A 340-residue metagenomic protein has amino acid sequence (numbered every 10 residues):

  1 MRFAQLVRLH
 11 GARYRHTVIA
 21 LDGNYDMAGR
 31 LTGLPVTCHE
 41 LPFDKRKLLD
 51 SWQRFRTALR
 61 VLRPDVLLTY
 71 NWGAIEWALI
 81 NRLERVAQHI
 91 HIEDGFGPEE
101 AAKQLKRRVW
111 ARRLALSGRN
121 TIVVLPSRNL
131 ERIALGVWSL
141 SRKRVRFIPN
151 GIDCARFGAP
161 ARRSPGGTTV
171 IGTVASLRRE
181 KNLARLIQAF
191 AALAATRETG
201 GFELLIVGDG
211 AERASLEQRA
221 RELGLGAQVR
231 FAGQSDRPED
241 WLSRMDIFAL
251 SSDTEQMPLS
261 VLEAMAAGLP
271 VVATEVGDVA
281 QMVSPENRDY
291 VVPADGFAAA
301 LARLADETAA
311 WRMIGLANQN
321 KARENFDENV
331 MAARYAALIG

Functional and structural regions predicted by a protein language model:
M1, Q5-L49, A211: N-terminal strand-loop element at the rim of the active site of nucleotide-sugar-dependent glycosyltransferases
M1-R8, T169, T173-A194, L204 (+2 more regions): A conserved mid-protein helix/loop that constitutes part of the nucleotide-sugar donor-binding site
A20, P270-A273, V283: Short hydrophobic beta-strand element within catalytic cores of glycosyltransferases and related nucleotide-activated
T69-I75, E93: Short His-centered aromatic/hydrophobic patch
K106-V124, V137-S139: Membrane-proximal helix-turn-helix segments that form the acceptor-binding/catalytic region of lipid-linked
N129, G151: Carbohydrate-associated surface elements
Q234, D253: Aromatic "clamp/platform" in nucleotide-sugar-dependent glycosyltransferases that forms part of the donor/acceptor
S284-G296, R303-T308: Conserved acidic donor-binding segment of nucleotide-sugar-dependent glycosyltransferases
